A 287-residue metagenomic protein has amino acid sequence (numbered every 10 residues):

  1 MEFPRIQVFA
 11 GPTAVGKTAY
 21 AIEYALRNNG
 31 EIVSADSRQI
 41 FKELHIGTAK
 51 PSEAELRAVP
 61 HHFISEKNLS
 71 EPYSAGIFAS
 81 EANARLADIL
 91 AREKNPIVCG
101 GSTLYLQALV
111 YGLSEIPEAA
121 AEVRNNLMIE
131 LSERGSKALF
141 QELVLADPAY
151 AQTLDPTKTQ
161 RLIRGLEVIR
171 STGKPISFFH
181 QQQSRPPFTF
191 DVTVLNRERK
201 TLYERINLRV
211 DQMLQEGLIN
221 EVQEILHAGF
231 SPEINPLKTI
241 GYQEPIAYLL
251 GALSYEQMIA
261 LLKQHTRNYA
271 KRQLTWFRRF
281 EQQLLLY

Functional and structural regions predicted by a protein language model:
M1-Y287: Phosphate/pyrophosphate-binding catalytic cores of soluble transferases and nucleic-acid-acting enzymes
